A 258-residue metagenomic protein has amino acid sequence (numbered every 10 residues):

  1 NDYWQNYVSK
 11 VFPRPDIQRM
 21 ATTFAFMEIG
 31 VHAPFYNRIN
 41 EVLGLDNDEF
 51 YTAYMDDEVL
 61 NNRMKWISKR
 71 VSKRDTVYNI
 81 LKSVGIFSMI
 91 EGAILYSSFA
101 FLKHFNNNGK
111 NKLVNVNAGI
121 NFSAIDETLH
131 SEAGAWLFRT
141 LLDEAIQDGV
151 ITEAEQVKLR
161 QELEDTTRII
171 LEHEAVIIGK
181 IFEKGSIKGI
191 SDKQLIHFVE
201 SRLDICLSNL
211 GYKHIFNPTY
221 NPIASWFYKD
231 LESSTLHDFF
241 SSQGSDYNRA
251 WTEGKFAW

Functional and structural regions predicted by a protein language model:
N1-W258: Non-heme di-metal
